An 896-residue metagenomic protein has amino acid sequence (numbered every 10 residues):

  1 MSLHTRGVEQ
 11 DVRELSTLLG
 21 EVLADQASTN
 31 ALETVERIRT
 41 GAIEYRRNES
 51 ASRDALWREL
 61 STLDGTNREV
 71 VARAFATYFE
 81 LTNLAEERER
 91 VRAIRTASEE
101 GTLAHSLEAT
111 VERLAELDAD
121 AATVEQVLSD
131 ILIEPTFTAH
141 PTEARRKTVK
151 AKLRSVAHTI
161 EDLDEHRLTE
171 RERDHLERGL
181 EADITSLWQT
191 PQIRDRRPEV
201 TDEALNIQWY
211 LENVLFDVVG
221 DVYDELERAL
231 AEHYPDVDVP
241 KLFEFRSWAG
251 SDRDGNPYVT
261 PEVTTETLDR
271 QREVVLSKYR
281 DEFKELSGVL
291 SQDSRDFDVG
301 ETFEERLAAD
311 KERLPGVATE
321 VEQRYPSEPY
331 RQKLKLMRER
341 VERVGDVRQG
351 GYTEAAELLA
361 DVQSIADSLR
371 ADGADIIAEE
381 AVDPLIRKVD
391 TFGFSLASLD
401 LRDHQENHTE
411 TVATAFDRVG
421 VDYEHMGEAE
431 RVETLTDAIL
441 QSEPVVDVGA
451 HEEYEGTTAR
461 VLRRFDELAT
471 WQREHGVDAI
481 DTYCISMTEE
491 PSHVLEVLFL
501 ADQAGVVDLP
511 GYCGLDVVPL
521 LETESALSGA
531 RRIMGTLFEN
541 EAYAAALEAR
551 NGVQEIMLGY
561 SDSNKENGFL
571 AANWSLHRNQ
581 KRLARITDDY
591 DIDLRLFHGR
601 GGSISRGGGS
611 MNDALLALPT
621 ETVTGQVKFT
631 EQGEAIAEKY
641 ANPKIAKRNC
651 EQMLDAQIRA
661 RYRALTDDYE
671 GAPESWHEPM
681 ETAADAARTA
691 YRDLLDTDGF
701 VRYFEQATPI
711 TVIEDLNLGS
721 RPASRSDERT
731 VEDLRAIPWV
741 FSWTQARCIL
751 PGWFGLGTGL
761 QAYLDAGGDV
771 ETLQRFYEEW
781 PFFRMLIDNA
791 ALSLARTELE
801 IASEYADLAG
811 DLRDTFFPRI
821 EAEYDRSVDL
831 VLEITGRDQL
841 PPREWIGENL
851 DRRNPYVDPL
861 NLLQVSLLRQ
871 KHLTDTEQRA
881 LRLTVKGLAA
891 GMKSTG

Functional and structural regions predicted by a protein language model:
M1-A429, P818, I846, L850-L868 (+1 more regions): Often metal-dependent polyanion-binding catalytic scaffolds in large enzymes
S2-R6, R13, A24, S50-V70 (+24 more regions): Acidic, glycine-enriched catalytic cores built around paired aspartates
L18, V22, I38-G41, A74 (+18 more regions): Generic, well-ordered alpha-helical scaffold segments in large soluble proteins
L117, I131-H158, R173-Q192, V382 (+7 more regions): Structured alpha-helical segments in the cores of large, soluble enzyme domains
L205-W209, V214-F245, S251-D254, R463-D481 (+1 more regions): Secondary-structure-rich domain cores
P240-L242, R246-W248, N256, I386-R387 (+6 more regions): Beta-sheet entry/capping signal
V259-G288, Q503-A686: Catalytic or ion-translocation cores adjacent to nucleophile or general acid/base/metal-coordination motifs in diverse
L401-Q405, T482-E490, D516-E524, R600-S603: Conserved short loop/turn motifs at secondary-structure junctions
